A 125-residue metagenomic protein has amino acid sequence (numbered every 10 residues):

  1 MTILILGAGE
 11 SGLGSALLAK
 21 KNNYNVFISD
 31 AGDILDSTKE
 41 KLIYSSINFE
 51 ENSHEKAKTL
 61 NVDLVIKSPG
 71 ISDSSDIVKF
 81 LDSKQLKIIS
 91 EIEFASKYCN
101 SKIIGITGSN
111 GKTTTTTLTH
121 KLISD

Functional and structural regions predicted by a protein language model:
I3-S15: Glycine-rich adenosine-cofactor-binding loop
L17-K21, K56-L60, P69-D125: Phosphate-binding loop of NTP-binding sites
N22-E40: NAD(P)-binding Rossmann-fold cofactor-contacting core
Y24, I47, L86: Short phosphate-binding/catalytic loops that engage adenosine nucleotides
I28-D30, E50-E51, K87-E91: General beta-strand structural signal in soluble alpha/beta enzymes
I43-K56: Glycine-rich, highly charged phosphate/nucleotide-binding loops
